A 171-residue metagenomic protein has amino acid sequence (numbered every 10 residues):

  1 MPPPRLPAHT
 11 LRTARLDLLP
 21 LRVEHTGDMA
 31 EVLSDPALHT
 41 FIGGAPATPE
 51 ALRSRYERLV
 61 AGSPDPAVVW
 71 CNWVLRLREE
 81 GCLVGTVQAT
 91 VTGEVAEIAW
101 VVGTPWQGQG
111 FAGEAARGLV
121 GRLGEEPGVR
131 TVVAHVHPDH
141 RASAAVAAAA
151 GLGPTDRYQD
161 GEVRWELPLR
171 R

Functional and structural regions predicted by a protein language model:
M1-T104, G121-R122, E126, H135 (+1 more regions): GNAT-family acyltransferases
G108-E125, R141-A149: Conserved acetyl-CoA-binding loop-helix of GNAT-fold acetyltransferases
P138: Catalytic-loop Lys-Pro-X-Asn motif of eukaryotic-like protein kinases
